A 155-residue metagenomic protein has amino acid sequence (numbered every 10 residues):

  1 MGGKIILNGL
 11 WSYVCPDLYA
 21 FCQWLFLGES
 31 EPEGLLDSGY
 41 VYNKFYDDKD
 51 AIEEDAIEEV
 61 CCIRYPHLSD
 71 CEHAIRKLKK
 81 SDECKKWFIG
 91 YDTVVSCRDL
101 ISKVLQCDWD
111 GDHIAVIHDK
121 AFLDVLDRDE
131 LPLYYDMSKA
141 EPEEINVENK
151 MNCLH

Functional and structural regions predicted by a protein language model:
M1-I117, A121-Y134: Core mixed alpha/beta domains of very large multi-subunit molecular machines
Y135-H155: E2/UBC-UEV (E2-variant) core
